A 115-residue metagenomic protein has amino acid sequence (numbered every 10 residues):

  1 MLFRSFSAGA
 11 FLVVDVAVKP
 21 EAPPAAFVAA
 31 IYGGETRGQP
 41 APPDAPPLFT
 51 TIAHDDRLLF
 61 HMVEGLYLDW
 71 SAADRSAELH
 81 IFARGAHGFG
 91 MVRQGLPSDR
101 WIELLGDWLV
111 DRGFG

Functional and structural regions predicted by a protein language model:
M1-A45: Primarily recognizes the serine-hydrolase "nucleophile elbow" in alpha/beta-hydrolase and SGNH/GDSL folds
V18, L68, A72: Short, well-ordered alpha-helices that flank and scaffold nucleotide-derived cofactor binding pockets
F27, P47, S76-E78: Residues at the starts of beta-strands that form the adenosine-phosphate
F49-I52: Short beta-strand/loop motif that positions the catalytic acidic residue of the alpha/beta-hydrolase fold
H54-R57, R84-A86: Acidic beta-to-alpha connecting loop that harbors the catalytic carboxylate
R57-V63: Conserved alpha/beta-hydrolase "acid-adjacent" motif
E64-Y67, G106: Short amphipathic alpha-helical segments and helix-helix/interface helices
S71-G115: C-terminal catalytic histidine-bearing segment of alpha/beta-hydrolase fold enzymes
